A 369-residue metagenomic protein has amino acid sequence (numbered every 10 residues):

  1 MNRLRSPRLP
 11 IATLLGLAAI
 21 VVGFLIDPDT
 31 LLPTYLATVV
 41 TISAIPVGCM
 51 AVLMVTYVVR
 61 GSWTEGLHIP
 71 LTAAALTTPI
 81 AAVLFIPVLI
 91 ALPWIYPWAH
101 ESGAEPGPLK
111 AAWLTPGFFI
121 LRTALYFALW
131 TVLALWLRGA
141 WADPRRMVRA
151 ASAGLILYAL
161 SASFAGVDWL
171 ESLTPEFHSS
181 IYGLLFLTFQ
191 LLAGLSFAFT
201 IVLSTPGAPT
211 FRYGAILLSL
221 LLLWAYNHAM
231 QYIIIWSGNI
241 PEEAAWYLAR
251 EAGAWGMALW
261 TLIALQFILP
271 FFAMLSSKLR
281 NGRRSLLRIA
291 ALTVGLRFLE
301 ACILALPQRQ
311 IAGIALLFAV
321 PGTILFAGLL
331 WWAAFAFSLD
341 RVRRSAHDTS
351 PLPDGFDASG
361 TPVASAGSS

Functional and structural regions predicted by a protein language model:
M1-C49, W331-S369: N-terminal regions that are enriched for targeting/export leaders and immediately downstream pro/stem segments
N2-A19, W113-L262, L279, T349-T361 (+1 more regions): Long, contiguous internal "core" modules enriched in hydrophobic/ aromatic residues
R5, S180-F186, E242-I263, P270 (+1 more regions): Membrane-interface transmembrane-helix boundary segments in multi-pass integral membrane proteins
A37-A142: Transmembrane-helix bundle segments that line or gate the permeation/cavity pathway in multi-pass membrane proteins
A44-V55, A82-V88, T123-L135, T188-L203 (+2 more regions): Hydrophobic cores of alpha-helical transmembrane segments in multi-pass inner/ER membrane proteins, independent
P70-V83, V148-L160, A215-L222, R288-R297: Transmembrane alpha-helical segments of multi-pass membrane proteins
T174-H178, I240, K278-L286, C302-A319: Extracellular/periplasmic helix-loop-helix junctions in multi-pass membrane proteins
A252-L304: Extended, compositionally biased non-globular segments
